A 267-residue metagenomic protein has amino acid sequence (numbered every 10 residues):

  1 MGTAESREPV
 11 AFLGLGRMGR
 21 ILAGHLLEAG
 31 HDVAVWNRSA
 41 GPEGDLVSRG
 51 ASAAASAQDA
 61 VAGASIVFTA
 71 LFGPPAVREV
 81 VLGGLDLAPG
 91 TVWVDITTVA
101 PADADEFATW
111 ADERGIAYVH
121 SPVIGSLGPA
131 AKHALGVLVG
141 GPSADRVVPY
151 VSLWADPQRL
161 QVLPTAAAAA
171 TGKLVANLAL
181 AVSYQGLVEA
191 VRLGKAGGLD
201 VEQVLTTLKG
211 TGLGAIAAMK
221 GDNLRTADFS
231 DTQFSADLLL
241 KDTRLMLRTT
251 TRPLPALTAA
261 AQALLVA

Functional and structural regions predicted by a protein language model:
M1-F68, G90, L127-A130, Q161: NAD(P)+-binding Rossmann beta1-loop-alpha1 motif at the extreme N-terminus of oxidoreductases
L13, L22, S121, D156-P157 (+2 more regions): N-terminal glycine-rich phosphate-binding loop for ADP-containing cofactors
V33, A53, A117-V119, V201: Hydrophobic beta-strand scaffold residues
A57-A117: Rossmann-fold NAD(P) dinucleotide-binding segment
V99-N177: Rossmann-fold dinucleotide-binding core
H133-V139, Q161, T165-G197, K209-M219: Active-site-proximal catalytic alpha-helix in oxidoreductases
A170, A215-A267: Interdomain hinge/lid region at the active-site interface of Rossmann-like NAD(P)-dependent oxidoreductases
